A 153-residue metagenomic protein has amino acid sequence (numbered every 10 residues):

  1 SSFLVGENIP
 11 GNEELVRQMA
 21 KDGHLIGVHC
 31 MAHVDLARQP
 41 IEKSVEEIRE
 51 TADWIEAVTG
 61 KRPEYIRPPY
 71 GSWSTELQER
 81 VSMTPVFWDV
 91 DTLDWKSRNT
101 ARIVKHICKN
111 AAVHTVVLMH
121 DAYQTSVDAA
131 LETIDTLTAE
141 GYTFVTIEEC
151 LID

Functional and structural regions predicted by a protein language model:
S1-A57, K61-R62, E132-T136, T143 (+1 more regions): Active-site beta->alpha N-cap acidic-glycine motif
L4-G6, V28-C30, R67-Y70, D89 (+2 more regions): A cross-domain feature marking catalytic cores of carbohydrate-active enzymes and several ubiquitous metabolic/repair
G6-P10, G71, V127: Short alpha-helix boundary/capping motifs
V34-K61, S72-V113, S126-E132: Alpha-helical scaffold elements lining the catalytic groove of polysaccharide deacetylases
I66, E76, E148-D153: A short, charged, Gly/Pro-tolerant segment at domain boundaries
D91-D94, D121, D135, D153: Acidic side chains
A111-E148: Catalytic grooves of carbohydrate-active enzymes
